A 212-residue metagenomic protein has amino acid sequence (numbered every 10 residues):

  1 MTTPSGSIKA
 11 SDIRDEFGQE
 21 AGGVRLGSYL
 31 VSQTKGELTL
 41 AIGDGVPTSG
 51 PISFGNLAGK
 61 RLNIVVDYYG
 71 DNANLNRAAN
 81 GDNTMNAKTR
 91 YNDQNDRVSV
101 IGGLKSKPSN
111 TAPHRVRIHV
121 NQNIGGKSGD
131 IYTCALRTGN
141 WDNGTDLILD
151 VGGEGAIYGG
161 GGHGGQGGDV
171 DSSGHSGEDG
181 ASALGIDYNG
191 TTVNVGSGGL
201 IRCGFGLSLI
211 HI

Functional and structural regions predicted by a protein language model:
T2, Q166, H175-A181, I186-D187 (+1 more regions): His-enriched metal-coordination microenvironments in redox/metal-binding proteins
T2-K107: N-terminal low-complexity, intrinsically disordered "leader/linker" segments enriched in small/polar and basic residues
V66-Y68, T111-G126, I148-D150: Glycine-rich repeat segments that build the extracellular carbohydrate-interaction surface of secreted and virion
V98-G103, I118-V120, S128-C134: Polar, S/T/G-rich
S109-R115, T138-G153, G180-G199: Surface-exposed loop/turn motifs in large extracellular/passenger domains
N121-G129, D150-G177, G198-G206: Beta-strand-rich solenoid/repeat architectures in extracellular/passenger domains of polysaccharide-targeting enzymes
I210-I212: Conserved small/polar residues in nucleotide/adenosyl-binding loops
